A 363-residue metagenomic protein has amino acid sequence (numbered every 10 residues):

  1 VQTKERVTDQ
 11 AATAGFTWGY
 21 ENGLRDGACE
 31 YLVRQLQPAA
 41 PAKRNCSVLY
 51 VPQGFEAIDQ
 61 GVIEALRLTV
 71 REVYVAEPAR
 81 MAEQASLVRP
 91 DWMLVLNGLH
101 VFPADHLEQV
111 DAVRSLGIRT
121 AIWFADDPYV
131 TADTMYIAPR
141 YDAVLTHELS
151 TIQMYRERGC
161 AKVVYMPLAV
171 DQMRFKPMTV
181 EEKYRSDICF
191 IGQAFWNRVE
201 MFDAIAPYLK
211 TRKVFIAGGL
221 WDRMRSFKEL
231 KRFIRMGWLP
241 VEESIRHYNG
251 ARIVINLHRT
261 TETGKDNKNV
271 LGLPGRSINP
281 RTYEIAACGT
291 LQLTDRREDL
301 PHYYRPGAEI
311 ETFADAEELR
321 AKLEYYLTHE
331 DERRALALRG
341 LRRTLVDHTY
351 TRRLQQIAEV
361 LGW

Functional and structural regions predicted by a protein language model:
Q10-Y31: Alpha-helical oligomerization interfaces
R25-A161, D171-K176: Extended catalytic core of nucleotide-activated donor transferases of GT-like folds
N45-C46, Y50-Q53, Q60-P78, I245-W363: Catalytic binding pocket for nucleotide-activated donors in carbohydrate/polymer assembly enzymes
L66-Y74, Y141-V144, C160-V164, S226-L239 (+1 more regions): Active-site regions of enzymes building and remodeling cell-envelope glycoconjugates
M81, Q109, T134, V241-S244 (+2 more regions): Acidic, amphipathic alpha-helical patches
G98-H106, I234, G264-R276: Short, flexible/disordered intra-domain loops and linkers
P177-I253, R259: Conserved catalytic-core segment of nucleotide-activated headgroup transferases in glycan assembly
